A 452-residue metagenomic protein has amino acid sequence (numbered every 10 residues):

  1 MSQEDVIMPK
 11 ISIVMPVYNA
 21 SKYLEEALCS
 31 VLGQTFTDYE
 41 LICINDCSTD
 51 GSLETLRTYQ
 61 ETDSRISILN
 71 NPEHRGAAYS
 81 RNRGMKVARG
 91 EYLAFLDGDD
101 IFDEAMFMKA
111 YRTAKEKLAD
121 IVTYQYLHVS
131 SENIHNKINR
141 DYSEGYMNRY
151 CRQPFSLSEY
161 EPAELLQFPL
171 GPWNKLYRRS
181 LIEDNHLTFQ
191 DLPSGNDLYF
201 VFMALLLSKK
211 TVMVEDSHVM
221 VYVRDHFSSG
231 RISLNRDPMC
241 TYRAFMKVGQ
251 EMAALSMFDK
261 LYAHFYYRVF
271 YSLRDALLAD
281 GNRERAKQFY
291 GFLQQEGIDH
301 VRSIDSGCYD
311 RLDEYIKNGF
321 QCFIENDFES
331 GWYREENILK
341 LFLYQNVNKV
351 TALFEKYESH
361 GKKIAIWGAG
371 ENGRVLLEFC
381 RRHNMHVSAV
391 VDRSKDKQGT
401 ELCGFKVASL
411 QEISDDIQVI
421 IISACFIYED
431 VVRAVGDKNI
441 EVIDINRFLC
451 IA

Functional and structural regions predicted by a protein language model:
P9-S12, S30, E40, Y199: Cell-envelope/extracellular polymer assembly enzymes that use nucleotide-activated donors
N19-G33: Short, well-formed alpha-helical segments that are part of the catalytic scaffolds of diverse glycosyltransferases
S30, T37, N45-E54, E73: A conserved acidic beta->alpha catalytic loop
N71-A88: Glycine-rich, basic loop-to-helix element that forms the pyrophosphate-binding segment of sugar-nucleotide handling
L93: Short aromatic/hydrophobic "clamp" motif used to bind/position activated sugar donors
G98-E215, M220-P238, S303-G307: Donor-binding/catalytic cores of nucleotide-activated saccharide and glycerol-phosphate transferases/polymerases
G281-Q345, E355-K363, R382: Membrane-interface aromatic/basic loop that binds lipid-linked glycans or pyrophosphate carriers, typified by
R334-A452: Hydrophobic, well-ordered beta-alpha structural blocks that scaffold small-molecule cofactor pockets
